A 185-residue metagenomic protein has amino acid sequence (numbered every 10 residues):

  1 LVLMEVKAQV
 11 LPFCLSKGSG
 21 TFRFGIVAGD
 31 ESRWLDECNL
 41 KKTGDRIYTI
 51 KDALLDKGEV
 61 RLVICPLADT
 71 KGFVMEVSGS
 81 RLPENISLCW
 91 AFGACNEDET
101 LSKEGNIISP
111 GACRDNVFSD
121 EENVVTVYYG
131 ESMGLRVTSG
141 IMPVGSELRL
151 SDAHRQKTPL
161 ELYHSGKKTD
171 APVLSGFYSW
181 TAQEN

Functional and structural regions predicted by a protein language model:
L1-N185: Terminal accessory carbohydrate-recognition/targeting modules of carbohydrate-active enzymes
